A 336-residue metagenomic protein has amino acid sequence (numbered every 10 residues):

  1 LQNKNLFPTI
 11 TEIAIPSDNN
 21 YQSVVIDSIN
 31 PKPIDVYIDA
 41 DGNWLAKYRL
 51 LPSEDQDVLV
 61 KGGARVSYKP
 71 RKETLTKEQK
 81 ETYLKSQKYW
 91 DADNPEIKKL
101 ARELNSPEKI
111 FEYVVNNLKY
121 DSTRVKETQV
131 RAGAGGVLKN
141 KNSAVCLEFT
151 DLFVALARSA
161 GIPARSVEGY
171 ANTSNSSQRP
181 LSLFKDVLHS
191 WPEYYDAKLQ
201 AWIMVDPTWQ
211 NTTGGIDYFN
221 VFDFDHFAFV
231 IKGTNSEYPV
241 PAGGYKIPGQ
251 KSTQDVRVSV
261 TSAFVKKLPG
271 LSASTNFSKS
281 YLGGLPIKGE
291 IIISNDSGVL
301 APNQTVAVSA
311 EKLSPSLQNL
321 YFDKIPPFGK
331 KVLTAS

Functional and structural regions predicted by a protein language model:
L1-N5, I292-G298: Asparagine-centered strand-capping/turn motif at beta-strand->loop junctions
L1-Y68: Intrinsically disordered, low-complexity N-terminal segments that are enriched in acidic
E12-D18, A144, G298-S314: Short acidic, flexible loop segments centered on an aromatic residue
I38-G42, L50-K141: Acidic low-complexity segments
N43-D57, K312-S336: Intrinsically disordered, low-complexity Pro/Gly/Ser/Thr-rich segments with frequent PxxP/GP/PP motifs and embedded
E103-E108, E112-S190, Y195, T213-F224: Active-site neighborhood of thiol-dependent amide/isopeptide-bond enzymes
S174-S272: Active-site rim recognition segments
G283-E290, N303, Q318, K331: Short, solvent-exposed loop/turn segments enriched in Ser/Thr/Gly
